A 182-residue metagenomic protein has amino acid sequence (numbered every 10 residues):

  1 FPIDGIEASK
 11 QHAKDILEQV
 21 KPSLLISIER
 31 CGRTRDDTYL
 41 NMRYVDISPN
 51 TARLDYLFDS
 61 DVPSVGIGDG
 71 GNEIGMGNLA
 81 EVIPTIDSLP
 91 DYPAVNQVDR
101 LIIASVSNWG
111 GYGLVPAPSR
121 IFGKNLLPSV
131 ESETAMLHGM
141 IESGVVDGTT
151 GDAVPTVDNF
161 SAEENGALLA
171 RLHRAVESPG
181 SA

Functional and structural regions predicted by a protein language model:
F1-F58: An acidic, phosphate/nucleotide-engaging active-site surface
R30-G32, G68-E73: Glycine-rich beta-alpha junction loops
F58-D59, S119: Acidic, metal/cofactor-coordinating or nucleic-acid-engaging core segments within structured domains
S60-S64: A short helix->loop->beta-strand "cap" motif at the edges of active sites that frequently abuts
I74-A182: C-terminal functional extensions of proteins
